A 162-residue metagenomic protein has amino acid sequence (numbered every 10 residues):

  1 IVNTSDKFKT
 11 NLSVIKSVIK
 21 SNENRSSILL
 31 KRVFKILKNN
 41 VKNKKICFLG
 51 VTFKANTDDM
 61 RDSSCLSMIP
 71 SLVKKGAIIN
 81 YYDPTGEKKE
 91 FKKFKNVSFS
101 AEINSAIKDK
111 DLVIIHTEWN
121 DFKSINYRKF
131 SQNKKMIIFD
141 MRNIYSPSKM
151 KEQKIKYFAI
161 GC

Functional and structural regions predicted by a protein language model:
I1-C162: Structural/interface elements that position substrates and couple domains in central-metabolism enzymes
